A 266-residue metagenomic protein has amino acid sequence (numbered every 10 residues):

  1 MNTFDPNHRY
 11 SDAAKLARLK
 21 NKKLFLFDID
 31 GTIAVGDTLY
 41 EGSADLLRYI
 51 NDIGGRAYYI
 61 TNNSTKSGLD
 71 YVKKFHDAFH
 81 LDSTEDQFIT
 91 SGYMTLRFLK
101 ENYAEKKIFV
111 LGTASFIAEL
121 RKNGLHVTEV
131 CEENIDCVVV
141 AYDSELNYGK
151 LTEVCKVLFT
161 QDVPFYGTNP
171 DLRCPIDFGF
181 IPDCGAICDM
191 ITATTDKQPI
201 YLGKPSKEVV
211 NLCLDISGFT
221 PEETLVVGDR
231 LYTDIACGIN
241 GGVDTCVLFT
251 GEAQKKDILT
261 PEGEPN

Functional and structural regions predicted by a protein language model:
N2-F27, A34-D52, K66-L69, K73-I89 (+1 more regions): Asp-based, Mg2+/Mn2+-dependent phosphohydrolase catalytic module
G55: An N-terminal RHG(E/S)-centered segment typical of histidine phosphatases
N63: Conserved phosphate/oxyanion-binding catalytic-loop motifs
